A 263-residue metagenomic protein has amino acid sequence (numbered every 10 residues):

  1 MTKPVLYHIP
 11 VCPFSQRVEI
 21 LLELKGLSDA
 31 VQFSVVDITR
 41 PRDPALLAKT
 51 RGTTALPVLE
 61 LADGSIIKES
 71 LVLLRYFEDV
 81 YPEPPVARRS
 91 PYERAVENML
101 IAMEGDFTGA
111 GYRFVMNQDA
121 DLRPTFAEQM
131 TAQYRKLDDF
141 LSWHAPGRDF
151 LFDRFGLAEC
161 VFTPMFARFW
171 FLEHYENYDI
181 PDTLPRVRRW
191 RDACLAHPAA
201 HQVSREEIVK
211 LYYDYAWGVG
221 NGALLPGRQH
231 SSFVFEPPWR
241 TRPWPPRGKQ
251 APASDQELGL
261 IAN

Functional and structural regions predicted by a protein language model:
M1-L151, N221, R228-N263: GST-like domain detector, emphasizing the conserved glutathione-binding G-site in the N-terminal thioredoxin-like
R17, M99, M103-D106, K136 (+2 more regions): Alpha-helical scaffold segments in carbohydrate-active enzymes
K25, K49, E173-Y178, P198: Residues at alpha-helix termini
T50, L71, E173, S204-R205: Short, flexible helix/strand-to-coil boundary loops that buttress conserved ligand/catalytic motifs in alpha/beta
I67-E69, W170-F171, Y213: Short catalytic/ligand-binding loop motif for oxyanion handling, primarily in non-cytosolic enzymes, centered on
G147-R148, W170-E176, A199-S204: Substrate-binding/catalytic groove segments of enzymes that remodel or degrade extracellular structural polymers
F152-E176, T183-R188: GST superfamily/GST-like fold recognition
Y178-G227: A contiguous, mid-protein "functional segment" used to position or interact with cofactors/ions or partner subunits
